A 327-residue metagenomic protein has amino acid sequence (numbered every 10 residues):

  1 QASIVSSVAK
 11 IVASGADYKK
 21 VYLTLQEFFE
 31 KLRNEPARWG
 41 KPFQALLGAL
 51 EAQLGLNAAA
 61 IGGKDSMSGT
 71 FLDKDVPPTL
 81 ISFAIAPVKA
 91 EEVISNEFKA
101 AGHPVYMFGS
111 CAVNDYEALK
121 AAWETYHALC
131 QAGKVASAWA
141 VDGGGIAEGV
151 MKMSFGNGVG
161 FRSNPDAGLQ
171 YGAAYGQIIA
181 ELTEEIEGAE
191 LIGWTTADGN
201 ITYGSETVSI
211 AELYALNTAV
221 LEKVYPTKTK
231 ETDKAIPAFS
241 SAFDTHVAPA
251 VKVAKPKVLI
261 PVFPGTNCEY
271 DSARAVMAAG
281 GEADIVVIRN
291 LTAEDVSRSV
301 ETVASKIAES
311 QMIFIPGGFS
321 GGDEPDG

Functional and structural regions predicted by a protein language model:
Q1, A37, P42-Q44, A59-A174 (+4 more regions): Intein/HINT protein-splicing elements and their conserved insertion hotspots or analogous self-processing inserts
A2-G69: A glycine-rich phosphate/pyrophosphate-binding beta-strand-loop-alpha-helix module
S3-A16, A49, Q53, D115-A128 (+2 more regions): Structured alpha-helical segments in the cores of large, soluble enzyme domains
G15, G102, A180: Residue-level signal for inorganic ion chemistry
L72, Y270, E324-D326: Short glycine-/acidic-enriched loop or helix-start segments at secondary-structure transitions that form or flank
Y106, I179-E181, F314-P316: Structural motif
K255, L259-G280, I285: Glycine-rich phosphate/diphosphate-binding loop of Rossmann-like nucleotide-binding domains
A275-A278, E282-G327: Flexible gly/pro-rich beta->alpha loop and the following alpha-helix that scaffold active-site loops
